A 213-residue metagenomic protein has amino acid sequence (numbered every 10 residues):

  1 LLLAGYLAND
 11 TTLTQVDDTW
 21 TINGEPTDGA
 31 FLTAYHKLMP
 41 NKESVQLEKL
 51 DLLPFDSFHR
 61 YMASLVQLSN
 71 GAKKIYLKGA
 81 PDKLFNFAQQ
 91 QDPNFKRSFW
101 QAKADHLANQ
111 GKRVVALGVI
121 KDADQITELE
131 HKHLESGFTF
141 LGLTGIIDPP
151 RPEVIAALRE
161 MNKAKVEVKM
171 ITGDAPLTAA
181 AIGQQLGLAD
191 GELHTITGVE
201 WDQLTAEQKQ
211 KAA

Functional and structural regions predicted by a protein language model:
L1-F140, I146, R159-E160, V168-L188: Cytosolic catalytic regions of ATP/NTP-dependent phosphoryl-transfer enzymes
F55, P149-R151, E200-T205: A short acidic, often aromatic-flanked loop/helix-cap motif at beta-alpha or helix-coil junctions that lines enzyme
P150-E160: The conserved cystathionine-beta-synthase
A156, G191-A213: C-terminal cap/substrate-recognition subdomain and adjoining C-terminal extension of metal-dependent phosphatase-like
